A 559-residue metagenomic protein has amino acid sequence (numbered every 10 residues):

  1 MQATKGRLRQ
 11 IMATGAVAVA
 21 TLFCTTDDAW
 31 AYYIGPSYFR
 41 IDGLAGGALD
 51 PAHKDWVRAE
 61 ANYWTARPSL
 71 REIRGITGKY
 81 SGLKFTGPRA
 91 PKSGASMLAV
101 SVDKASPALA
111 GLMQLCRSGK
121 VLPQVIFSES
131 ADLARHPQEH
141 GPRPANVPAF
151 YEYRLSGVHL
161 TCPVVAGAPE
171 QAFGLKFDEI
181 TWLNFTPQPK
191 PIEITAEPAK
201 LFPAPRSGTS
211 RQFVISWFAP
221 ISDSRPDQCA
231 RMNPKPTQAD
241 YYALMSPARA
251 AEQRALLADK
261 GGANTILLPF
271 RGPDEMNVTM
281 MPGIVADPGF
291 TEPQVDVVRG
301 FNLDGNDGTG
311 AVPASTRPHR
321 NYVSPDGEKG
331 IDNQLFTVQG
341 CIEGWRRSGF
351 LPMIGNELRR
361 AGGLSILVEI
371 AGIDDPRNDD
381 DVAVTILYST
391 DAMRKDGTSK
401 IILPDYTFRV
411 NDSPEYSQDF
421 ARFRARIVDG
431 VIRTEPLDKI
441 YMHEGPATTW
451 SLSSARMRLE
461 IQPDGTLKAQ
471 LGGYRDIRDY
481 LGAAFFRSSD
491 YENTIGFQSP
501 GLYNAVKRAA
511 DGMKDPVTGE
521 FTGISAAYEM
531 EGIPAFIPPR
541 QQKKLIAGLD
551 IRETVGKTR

Functional and structural regions predicted by a protein language model:
Q2-G15: Bacterial N-terminal signal peptides that target proteins for export
A13-F23: Bacterial N-terminal signal peptides
F23-W30: Bacterial Sec-dependent signal peptides at the C-terminal "C-region" and cleavage site
W30-A204: Glycine-rich, low-complexity intrinsically disordered segments
G174-L175, F202-R559: Extracytosolic secretory-pathway proteins
